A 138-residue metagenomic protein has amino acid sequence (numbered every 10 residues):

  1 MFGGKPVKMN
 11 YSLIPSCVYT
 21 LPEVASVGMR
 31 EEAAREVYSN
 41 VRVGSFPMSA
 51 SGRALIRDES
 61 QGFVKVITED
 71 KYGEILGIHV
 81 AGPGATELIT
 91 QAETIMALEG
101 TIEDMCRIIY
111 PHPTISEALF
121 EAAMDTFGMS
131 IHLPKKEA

Functional and structural regions predicted by a protein language model:
F2-V7, I14, T20-A138: Flexible, glycine-rich terminal cap/loop adjacent to redox cofactors in electron-transfer oxidoreductases
